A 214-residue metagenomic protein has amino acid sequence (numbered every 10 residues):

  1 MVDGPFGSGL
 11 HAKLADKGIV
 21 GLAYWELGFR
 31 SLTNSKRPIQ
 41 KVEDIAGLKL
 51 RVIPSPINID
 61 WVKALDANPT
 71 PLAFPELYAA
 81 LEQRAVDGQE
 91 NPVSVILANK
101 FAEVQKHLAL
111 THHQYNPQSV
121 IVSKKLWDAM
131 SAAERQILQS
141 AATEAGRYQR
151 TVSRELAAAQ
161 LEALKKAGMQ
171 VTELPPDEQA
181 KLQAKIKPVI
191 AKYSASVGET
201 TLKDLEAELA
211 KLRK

Functional and structural regions predicted by a protein language model:
M1-D3: Flexible, glycine-rich active-site loops centered on histidine and acidic residues that chelate a metal or position
F6-S8, A12-K214: N-terminal secretory/targeting leader peptides
